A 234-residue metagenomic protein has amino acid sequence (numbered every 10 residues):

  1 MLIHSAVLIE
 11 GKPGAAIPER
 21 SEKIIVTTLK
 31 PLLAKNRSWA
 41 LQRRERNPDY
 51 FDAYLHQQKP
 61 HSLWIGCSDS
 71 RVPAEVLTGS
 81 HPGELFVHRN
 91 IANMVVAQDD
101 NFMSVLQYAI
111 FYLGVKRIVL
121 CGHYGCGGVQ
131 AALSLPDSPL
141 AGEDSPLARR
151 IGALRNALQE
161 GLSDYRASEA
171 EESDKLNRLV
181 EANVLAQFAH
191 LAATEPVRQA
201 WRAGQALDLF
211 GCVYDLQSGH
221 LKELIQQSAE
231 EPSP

Functional and structural regions predicted by a protein language model:
K12-I25: Short, Lys/Arg-enriched N-terminal segments with co-localized hydrophobic residues within the first ~10-30 amino acids
E22-P60, A92-L106, I110-K116, G127-P234: Divalent-metal-activated hydrolytic enzyme cores
R43-E84: N-terminal short beta-loop-beta anion/metal-coordinating cradle
I65-C67, R89, V119-H123, F210-D215: Short beta-strand segments
D69-R71, H123-G128: Gly/Ser/Thr-rich loops at beta-strand to alpha-helix junctions that form or flank small-molecule/cofactor-binding
R71, E75-V105: Active-site cofactor/substrate anionic-group-binding motifs, chiefly glycine- and Lys/Arg-rich phosphate-binding loops
